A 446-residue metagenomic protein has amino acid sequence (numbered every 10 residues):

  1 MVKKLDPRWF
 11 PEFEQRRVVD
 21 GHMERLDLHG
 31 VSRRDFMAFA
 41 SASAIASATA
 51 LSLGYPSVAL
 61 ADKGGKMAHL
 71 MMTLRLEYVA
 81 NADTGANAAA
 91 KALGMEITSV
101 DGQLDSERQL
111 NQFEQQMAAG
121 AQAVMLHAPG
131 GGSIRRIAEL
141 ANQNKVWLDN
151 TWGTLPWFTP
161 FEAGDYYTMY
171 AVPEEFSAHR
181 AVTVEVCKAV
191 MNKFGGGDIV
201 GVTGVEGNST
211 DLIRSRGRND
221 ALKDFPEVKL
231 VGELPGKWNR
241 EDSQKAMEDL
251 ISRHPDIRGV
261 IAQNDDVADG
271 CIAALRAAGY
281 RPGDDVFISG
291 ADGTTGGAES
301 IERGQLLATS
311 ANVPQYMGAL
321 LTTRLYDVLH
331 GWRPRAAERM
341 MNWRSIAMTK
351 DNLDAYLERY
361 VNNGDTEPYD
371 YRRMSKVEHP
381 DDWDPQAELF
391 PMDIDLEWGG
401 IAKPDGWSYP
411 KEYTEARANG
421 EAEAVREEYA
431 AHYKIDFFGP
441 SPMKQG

Functional and structural regions predicted by a protein language model:
M1-D35, S47-T49, L53-V58: N-terminal secretory signal peptides
K66-G85, A89, L93, T98-L110 (+4 more regions): Extracytoplasmic "Venus flytrap"
H69, A121-A128, W147-W152, G201 (+4 more regions): Periplasmic-binding protein-like
Q109, M169-G197, S243-Q244, G293-G297 (+1 more regions): Hydrophobic alpha-helical segments within soluble ligand-binding/sensing domains
P129-Q143, R218, G236-A298, T322: Hydrophobic alpha-helical
A138-S177, T294-G297: Flexible loop/hinge segments that line or gate small-molecule binding clefts
V202-E206, R324-G446: Hinge/cleft segment of the Venus flytrap/periplasmic-binding protein
G283, F287-N352: Flexible loop/turn connectors
